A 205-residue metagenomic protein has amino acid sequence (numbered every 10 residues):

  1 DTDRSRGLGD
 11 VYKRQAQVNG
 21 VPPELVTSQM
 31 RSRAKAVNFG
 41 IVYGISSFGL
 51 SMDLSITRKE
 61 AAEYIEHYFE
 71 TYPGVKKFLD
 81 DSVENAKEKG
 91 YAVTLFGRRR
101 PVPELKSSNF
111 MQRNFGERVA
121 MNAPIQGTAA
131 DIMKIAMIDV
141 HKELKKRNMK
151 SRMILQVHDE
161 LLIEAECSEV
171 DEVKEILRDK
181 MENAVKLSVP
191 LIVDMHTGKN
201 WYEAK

Functional and structural regions predicted by a protein language model:
D1-Y12: Single conserved hydrophobic/aromatic residue that forms the stacking wall/gate of nucleotide- or nucleobase-binding
V18-M149, L155, E166-E169, H196-K205: Conserved catalytic core of nucleic-acid polymerases
E143-D194: C-terminal structured "cap/appendage" subdomains that terminate the fold
